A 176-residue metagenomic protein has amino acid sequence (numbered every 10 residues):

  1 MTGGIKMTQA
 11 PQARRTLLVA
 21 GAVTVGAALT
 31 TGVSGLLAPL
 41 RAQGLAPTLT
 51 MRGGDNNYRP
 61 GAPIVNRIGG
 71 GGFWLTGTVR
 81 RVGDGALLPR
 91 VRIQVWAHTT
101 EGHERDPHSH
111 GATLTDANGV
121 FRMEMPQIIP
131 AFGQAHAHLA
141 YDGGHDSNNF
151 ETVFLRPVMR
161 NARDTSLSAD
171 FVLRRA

Functional and structural regions predicted by a protein language model:
M1-A13, V23-T31, P39: N-terminal secretory signal peptides
V19, V23, H103-R105: Membrane-topology and secretion signals of cell-surface/extracellular proteins
L36: Coiled-coil phosphoacceptor/dimerization helix of two-component systems
L40-A176: Beta-strand-dominated extracellular/periplasmic modules and repeats in secreted or surface-exposed proteins
